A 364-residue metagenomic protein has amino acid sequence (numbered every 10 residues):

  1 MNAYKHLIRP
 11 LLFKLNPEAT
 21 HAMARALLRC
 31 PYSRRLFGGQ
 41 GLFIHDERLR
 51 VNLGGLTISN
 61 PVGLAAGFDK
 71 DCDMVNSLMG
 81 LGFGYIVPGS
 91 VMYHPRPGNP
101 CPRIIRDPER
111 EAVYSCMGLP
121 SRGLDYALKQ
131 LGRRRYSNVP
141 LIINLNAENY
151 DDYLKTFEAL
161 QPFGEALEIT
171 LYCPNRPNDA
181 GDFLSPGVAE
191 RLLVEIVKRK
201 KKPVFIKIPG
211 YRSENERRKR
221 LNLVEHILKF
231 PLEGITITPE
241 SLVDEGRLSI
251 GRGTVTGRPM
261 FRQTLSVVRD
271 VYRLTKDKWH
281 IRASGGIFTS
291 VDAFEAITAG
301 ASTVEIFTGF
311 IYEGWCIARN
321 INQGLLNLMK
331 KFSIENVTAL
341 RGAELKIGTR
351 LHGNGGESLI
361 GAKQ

Functional and structural regions predicted by a protein language model:
M1-P140, E148: N-terminal capping/small domains of soluble enzymes
R29, L36-I44, E111, P174-G187 (+1 more regions): Glycine/Thr-rich beta-alpha phosphate-binding loop at enzyme active sites
P61-G63, Y85, P140-N144, A166-E168 (+4 more regions): Structural preference for beta-strand elements that scaffold enzyme active sites
A66-D69, N144-E148, I208-E214, D277-V291: Glycine-rich beta-to-alpha transition loops that act as phosphate-gripper elements at the mouths of alpha/beta enzyme
D73-L78, D152-A159, S213-K229, R273 (+1 more regions): Catalytic cores of alpha/beta
V87-Y93, T170-N175, G234-S241, I287 (+1 more regions): Glycine-rich phosphate-binding active-site loops on the catalytic face of alpha/beta enzymes
P95-E111, D244-G257, I311-I334: C-terminal helical cap(s) of enzyme catalytic domains, especially alpha/beta-barrels
A112-S115, S121-N138, S185-I206, R252-W279 (+1 more regions): Alpha-helix-loop-beta-strand connector modules within alpha/beta enzyme cores
